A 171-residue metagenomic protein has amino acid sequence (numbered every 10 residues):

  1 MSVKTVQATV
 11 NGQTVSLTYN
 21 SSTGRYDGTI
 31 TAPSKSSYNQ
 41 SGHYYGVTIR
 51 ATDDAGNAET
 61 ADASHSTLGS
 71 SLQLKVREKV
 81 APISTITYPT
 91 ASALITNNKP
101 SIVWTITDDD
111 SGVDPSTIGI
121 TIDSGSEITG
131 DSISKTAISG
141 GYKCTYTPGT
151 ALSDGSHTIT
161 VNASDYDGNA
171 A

Functional and structural regions predicted by a protein language model:
M1-G12, D108-S124: Solvent-exposed loop/turn segments flanking beta-strands in beta-repeat/beta-sandwich domains
M1-S2, A51-D53, E78, V103-G112 (+1 more regions): Extracellular acidic, Ser/Thr/Pro-rich low-complexity tracts
S22-S34, A137-Y146: Aromatic sugar-binding surface patches on proteins that engage polysaccharides or sugar-phosphate polymers
P33-Y44, G149-S156: Surface-exposed, short loops/turns at beta-strand junctions within beta-sandwich domains
T52-D62, S164-A170: Short, solvent-exposed loop/turn segments at the edges of extracellular beta-sandwich modules
V80-I83, P89: Proline-centered linker/hinge motifs at extracellular inter-domain junctions
S92-N98: Short, solvent-exposed loop/linker segments at the N-terminal edge of repeated beta-sheet extracellular domains
